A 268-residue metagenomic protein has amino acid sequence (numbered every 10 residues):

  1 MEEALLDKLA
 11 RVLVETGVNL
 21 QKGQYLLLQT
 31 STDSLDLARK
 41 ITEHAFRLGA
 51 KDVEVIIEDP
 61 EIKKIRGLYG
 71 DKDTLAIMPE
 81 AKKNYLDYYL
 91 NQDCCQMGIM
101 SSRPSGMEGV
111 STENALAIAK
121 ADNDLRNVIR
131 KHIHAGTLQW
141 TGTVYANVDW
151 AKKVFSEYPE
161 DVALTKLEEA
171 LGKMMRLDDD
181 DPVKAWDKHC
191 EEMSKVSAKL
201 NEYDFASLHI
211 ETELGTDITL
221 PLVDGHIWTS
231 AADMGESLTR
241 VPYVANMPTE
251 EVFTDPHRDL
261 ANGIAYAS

Functional and structural regions predicted by a protein language model:
M1-N262: Active-site bordering "gate/hinge" segments that shape substrate access to catalytic or cofactor-binding pockets
